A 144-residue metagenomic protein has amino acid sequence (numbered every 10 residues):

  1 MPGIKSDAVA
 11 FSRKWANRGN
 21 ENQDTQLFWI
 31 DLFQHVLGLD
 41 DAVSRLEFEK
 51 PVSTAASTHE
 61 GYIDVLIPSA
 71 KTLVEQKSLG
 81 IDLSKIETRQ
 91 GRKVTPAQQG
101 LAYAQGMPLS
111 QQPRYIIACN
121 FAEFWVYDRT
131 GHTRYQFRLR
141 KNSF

Functional and structural regions predicted by a protein language model:
M1-Y115, V126-T133: A short, conserved, highly charged catalytic patch centered on acidic carboxylates
I117-C119: Short hydrophobic alpha-helical segments used for membrane anchoring or interfacial signaling
F121-W125: Structured, non-catalytic alpha/beta "coupling" segments that mediate domain-domain communication and provide generic
R129-F144: A short alpha->loop->secondary-structure connector
